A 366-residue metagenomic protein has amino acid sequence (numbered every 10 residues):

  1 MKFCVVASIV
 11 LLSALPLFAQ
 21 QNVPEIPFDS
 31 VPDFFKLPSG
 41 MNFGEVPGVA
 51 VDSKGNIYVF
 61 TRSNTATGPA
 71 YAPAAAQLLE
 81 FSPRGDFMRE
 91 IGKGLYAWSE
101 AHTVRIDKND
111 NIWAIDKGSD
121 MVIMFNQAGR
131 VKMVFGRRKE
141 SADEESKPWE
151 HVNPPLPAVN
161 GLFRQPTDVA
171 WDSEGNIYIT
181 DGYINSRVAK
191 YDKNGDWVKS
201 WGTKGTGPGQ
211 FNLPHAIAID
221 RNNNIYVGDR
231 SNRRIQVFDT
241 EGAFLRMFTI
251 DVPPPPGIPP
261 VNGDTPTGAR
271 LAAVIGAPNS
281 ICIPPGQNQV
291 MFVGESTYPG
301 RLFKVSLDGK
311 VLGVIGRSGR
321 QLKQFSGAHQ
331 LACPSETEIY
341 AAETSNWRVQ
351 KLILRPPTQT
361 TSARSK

Functional and structural regions predicted by a protein language model:
C4-P16: Bacterial N-terminal signal peptides
Q20-K366: Eukaryotic scaffold repeat domains enriched in small/polar residues
